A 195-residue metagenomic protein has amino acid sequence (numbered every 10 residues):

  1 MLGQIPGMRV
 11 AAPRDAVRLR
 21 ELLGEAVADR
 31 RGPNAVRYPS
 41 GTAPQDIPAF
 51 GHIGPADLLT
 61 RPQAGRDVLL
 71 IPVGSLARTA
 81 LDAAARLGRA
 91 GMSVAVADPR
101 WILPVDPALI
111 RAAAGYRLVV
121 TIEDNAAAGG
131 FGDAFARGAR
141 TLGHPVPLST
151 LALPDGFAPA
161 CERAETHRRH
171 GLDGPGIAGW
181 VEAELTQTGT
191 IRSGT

Functional and structural regions predicted by a protein language model:
M1-D29, W180: Conserved thiamine diphosphate
A28-T195: Thiamine diphosphate
